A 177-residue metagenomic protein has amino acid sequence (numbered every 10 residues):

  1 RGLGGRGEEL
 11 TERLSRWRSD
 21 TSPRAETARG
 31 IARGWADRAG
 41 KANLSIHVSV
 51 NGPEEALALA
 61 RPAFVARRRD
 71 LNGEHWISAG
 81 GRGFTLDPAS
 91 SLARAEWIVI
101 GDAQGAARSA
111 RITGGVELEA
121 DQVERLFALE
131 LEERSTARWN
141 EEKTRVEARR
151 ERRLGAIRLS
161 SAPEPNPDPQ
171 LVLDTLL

Functional and structural regions predicted by a protein language model:
R1-L177: Second RecA-like catalytic domain
